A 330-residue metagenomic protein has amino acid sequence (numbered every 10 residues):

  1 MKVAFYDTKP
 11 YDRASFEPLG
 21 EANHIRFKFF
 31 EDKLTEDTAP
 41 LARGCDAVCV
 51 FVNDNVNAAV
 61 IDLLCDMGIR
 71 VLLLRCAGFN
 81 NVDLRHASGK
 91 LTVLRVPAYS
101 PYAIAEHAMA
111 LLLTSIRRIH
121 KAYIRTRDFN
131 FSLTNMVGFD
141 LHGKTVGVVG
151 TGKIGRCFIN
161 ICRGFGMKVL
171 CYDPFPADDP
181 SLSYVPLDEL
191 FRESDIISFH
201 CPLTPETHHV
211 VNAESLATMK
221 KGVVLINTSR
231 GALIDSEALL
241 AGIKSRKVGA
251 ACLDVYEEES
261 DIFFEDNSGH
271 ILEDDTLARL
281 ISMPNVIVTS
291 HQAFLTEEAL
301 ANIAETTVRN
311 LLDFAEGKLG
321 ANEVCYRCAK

Functional and structural regions predicted by a protein language model:
K2-L94, N212: An N-terminal-biased, well-structured beta-alpha scaffold segment characteristic of Rossmann-like dinucleotide-binding
P40-L41, E189-L190, S215, R279-L280: Structural alpha-helical scaffold elements that stabilize or flank donor/cofactor-binding regions in carbohydrate
A42-A47, M67-I69, R192-I197, K220-V223: Short acidic/histidine-rich motifs immediately flanking catalytic phosphotransfer sites in two-component signaling
V52-N53, D195, C201-L203, S229-R230 (+1 more regions): Short glycine-/small-residue-rich Rossmann-like dinucleotide-binding loops
G89-T145, C157-N160: Phosphate-binding beta-alpha-beta segment of Rossmann-like dinucleotide-binding domains, i.e., the NAD(P)
T134-K221: Rossmann-like dinucleotide/phosphate-binding beta-alpha-beta segment
G222, G231-K330: Rossmann-like dinucleotide-binding domain for NAD(H)/NADP(H)
I226: Glycine-rich nucleotide-phosphate-binding loops and adjacent flexible coil segments
